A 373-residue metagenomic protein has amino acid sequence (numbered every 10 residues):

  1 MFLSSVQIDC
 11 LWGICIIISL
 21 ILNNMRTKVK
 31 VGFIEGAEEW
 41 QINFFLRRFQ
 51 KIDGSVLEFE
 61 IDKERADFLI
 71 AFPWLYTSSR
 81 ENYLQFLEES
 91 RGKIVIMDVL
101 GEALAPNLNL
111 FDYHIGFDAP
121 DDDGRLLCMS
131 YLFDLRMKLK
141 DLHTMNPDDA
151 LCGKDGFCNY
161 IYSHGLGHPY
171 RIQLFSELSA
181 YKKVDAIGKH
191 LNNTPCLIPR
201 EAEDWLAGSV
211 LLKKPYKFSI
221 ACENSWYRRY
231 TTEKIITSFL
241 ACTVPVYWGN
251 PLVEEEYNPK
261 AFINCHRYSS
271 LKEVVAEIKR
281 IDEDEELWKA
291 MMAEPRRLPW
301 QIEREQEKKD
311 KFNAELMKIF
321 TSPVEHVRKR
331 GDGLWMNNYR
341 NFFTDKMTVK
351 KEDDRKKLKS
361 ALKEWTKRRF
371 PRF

Functional and structural regions predicted by a protein language model:
L3-S4, T27: Short, basic/polar N-terminal leader/transit segment immediately after the initiator methionine
I17-I18: Intrinsically disordered, low-complexity segments enriched in serine/threonine/proline/glycine and often basic
R26-G92, M97-D98, L104-V184, H190 (+3 more regions): Pol beta-like nucleotidyltransferase catalytic core
